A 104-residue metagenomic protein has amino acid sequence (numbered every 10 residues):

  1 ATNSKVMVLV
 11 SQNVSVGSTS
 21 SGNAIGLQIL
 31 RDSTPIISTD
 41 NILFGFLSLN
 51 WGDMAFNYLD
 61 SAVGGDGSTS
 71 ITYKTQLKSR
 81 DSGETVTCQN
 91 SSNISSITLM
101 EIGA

Functional and structural regions predicted by a protein language model:
A1-A104: Terminal beta-strand-rich extracellular "head" domains that mediate receptor/glycan or other ligand binding
